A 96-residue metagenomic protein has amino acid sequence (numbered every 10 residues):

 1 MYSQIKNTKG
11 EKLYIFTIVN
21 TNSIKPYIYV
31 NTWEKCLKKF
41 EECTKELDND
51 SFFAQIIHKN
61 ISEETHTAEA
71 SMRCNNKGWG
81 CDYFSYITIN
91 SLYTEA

Functional and structural regions predicted by a protein language model:
Y2, K45-A96: Short, mixed-charge low-complexity intrinsically disordered segments
Q4-I24: Short aromatic-glycine-(Arg/Gly/Cys) micro-motifs in beta-strand/loop hairpins
K6-K12, K35-K38, K77, E95: Intrinsically disordered, low-complexity polyampholyte segments enriched for Lys and acidic residues
N22-K35: A short, exposed loop/beta-hairpin motif centered on an aromatic-Gly-Thr core
E34-L37, E41-T44, I57-H58: Residue-level detector of alpha-helical secondary structure
